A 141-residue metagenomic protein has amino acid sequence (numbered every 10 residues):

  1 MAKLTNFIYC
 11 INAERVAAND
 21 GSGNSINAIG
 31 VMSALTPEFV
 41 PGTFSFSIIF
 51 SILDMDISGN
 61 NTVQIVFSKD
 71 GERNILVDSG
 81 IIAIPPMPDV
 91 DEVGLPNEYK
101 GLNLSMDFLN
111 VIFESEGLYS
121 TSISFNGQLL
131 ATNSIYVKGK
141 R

Functional and structural regions predicted by a protein language model:
A2-E114, S120-F125, L129-R141: Contiguous segments within soluble domain cores/interaction surfaces
